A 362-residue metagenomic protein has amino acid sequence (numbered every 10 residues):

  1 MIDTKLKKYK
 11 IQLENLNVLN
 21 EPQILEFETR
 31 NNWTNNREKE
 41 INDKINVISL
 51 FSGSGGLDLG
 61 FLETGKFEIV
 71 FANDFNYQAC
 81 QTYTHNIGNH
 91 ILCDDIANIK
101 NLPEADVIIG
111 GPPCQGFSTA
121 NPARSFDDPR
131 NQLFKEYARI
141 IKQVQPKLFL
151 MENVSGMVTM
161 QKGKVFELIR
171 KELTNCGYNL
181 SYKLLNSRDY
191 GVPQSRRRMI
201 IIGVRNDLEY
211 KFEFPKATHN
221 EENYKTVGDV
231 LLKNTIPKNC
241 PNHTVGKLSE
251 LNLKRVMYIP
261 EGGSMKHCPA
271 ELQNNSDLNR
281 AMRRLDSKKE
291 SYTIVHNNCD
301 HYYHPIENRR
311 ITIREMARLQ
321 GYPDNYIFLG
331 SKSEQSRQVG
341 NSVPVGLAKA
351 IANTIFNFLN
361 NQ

Functional and structural regions predicted by a protein language model:
M1-E21, E38, H243-Q362: C-terminal target-recognition/interaction regions appended to catalytic cores
L13-N17, E21-Q145, S155-T159, K164-E167: Core alpha/beta nucleotide-donor-binding catalytic domains of modification enzymes
G55, Y77, P113-Q115, S155-G156 (+4 more regions): Short, solvent-exposed loop/turn segments at secondary-structure junctions
I99-A105, F117-N279: Class I S-adenosyl-L-methionine
I108, I201, L319: Short, conserved catalytic/metal-binding motifs centered on acidic residues
P112-G116, T218, N298, P323-D324: Short, small-residue-rich loop/turn micro-motifs
P112-P113, P146, P193, P323 (+1 more regions): Proline-centered helix-kink/hinge sites
